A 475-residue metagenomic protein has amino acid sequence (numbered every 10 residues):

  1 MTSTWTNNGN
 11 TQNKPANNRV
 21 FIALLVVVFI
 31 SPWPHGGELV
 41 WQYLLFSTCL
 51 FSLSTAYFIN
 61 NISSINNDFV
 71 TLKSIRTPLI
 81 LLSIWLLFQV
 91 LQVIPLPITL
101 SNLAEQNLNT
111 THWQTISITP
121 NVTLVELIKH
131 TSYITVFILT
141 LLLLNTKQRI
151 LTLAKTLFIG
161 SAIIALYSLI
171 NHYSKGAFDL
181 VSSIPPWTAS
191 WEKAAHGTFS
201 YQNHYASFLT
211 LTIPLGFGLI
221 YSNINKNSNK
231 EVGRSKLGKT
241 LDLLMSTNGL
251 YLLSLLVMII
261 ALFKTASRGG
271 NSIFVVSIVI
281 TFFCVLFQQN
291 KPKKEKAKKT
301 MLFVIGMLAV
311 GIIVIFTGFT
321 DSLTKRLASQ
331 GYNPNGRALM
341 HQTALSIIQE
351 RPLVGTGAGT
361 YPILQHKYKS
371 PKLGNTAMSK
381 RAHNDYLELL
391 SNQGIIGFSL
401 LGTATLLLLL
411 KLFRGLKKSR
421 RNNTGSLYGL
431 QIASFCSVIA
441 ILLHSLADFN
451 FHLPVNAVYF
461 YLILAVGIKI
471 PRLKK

Functional and structural regions predicted by a protein language model:
M1-P15, R19-P34, L44-F58, L79-V93 (+4 more regions): Alpha-helical transmembrane segments of multi-pass inner-membrane proteins
P32-W33, N107-P120, P185-T198, N335 (+2 more regions): Juxtamembrane membrane-water interface segments that cap and precede transmembrane helices
F58-L72, F137-L153, D321-L339: Cytoplasmic juxtamembrane interface segments
F58-L72, F88-Q106, T111-T115, N121 (+2 more regions): Transmembrane alpha-helix boundary signature
Q92, Y201, A338-K380, Y386-L389 (+1 more regions): TM-adjacent membrane-interface loops and short helices in multi-pass inner/ER membrane proteins
P95-L108, V122, Y167-S183, H196 (+2 more regions): Aromatic-rich transmembrane-lumenal/periplasmic boundary elements in polytopic membrane proteins
T324-Q330, G374-N375, N422-L427: Short beta-alpha connecting loops at secondary-structure transitions that line or flank enzyme active sites
